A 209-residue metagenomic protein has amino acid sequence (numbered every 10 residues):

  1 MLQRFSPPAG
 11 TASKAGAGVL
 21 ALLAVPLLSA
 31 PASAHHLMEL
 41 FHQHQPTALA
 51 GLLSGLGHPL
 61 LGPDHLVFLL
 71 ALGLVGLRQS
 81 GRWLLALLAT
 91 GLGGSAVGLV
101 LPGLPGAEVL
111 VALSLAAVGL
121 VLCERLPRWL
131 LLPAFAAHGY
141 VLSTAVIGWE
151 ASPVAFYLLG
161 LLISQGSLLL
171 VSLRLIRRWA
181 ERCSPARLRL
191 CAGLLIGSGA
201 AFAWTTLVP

Functional and structural regions predicted by a protein language model:
L2-L60, D64, L207-P209: Histidine-/acidic- and/or cysteine-rich, low-complexity loops and terminal segments associated with membrane
A34, G62-H65, A116, A136-H138 (+1 more regions): Divalent metal-coordination and catalytic microenvironments
H35-A107: Early transmembrane hairpin module of multi-pass membrane proteins
E39-A48, L104-V111, Y140-L161, F202-P209: Interfacial helix-loop-helix junctions of multi-pass membrane proteins
G76-E108, A151-A180, L188: A small-residue-rich subset of transmembrane alpha-helices
L77-L85, V121-L130: Membrane-helix interface "capping/anchor" motifs
L84-L92, E108-S114, R128-H138: Cytoplasmic-side transmembrane-helix entry/capping segments in multi-pass membrane proteins
R187-L207: Final/C-terminal transmembrane alpha-helix of multipass membrane proteins
